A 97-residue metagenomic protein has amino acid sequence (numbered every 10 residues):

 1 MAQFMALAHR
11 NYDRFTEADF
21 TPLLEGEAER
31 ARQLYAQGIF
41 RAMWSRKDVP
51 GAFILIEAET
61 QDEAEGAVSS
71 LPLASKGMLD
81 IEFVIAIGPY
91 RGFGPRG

Functional and structural regions predicted by a protein language model:
M1-G97: Conserved, structured core segments of small domains
